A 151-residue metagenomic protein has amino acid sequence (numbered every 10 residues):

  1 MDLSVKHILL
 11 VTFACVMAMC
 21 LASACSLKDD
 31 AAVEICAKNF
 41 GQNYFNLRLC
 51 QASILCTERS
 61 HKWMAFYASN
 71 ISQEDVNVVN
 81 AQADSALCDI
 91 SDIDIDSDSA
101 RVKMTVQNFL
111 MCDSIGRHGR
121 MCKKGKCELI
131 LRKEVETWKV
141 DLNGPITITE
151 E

Functional and structural regions predicted by a protein language model:
M1-S23: Sec-dependent bacterial lipoprotein signal peptides
S4, L21-N46, I54: Short, low-complexity N-terminal intrinsically disordered segments enriched in polar/charged residues
L49-S97, R101, Q107-L110: Short solvent-exposed beta->alpha transition segments
I95-E151: Exposed beta-sheet edge and beta->alpha loop/turn motif
